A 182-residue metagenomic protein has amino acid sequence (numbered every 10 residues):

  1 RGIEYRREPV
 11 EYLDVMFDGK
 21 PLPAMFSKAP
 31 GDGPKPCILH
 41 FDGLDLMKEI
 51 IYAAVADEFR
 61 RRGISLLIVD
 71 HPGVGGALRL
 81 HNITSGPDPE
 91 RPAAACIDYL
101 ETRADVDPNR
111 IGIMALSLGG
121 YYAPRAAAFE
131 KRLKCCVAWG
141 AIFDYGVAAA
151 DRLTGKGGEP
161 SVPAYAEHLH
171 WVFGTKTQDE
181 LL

Functional and structural regions predicted by a protein language model:
G2-P36: N-terminal cap/lid segment of alpha/beta-hydrolase-fold proteins
K35, H40-M47: Active-site glycine-rich loops that stabilize anionic/oxyanionic intermediates across multiple enzyme folds
L44-D57, H71: The serine-hydrolase catalytic nucleophile loop
F59-G76: Conserved alpha/beta-hydrolase
D70, R110-G112, C135-V137: Residue in the alpha/beta-hydrolase core beta-strand immediately N-terminal to the catalytic nucleophile
I83-N109, R125: Alpha/beta-hydrolase active-site loop
A115-G119, A123: Gly/Ala-rich beta-loop-alpha elbow adjacent to hydrolase catalytic centers
A128-L182: Hydrolase active-site cap/lid region
